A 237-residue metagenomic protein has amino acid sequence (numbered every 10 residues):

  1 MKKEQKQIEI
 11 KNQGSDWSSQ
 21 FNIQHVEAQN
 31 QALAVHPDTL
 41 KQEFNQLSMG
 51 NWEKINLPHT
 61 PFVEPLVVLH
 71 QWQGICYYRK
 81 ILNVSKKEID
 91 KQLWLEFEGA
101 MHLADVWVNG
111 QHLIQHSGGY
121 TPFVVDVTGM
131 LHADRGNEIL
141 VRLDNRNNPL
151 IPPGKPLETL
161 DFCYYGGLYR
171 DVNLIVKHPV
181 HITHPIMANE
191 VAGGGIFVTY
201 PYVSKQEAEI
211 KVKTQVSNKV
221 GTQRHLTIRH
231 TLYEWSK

Functional and structural regions predicted by a protein language model:
M1-V63, R142, R146-I151, G167-Y169 (+1 more regions): Accessory carbohydrate-binding/adhesion or oligomerization-edge regions at the termini of glycan-active proteins
K3-Q5, G110, I228: Intrinsically disordered, low-complexity regions enriched for glutamine and histidine
K11-N12, Q20-Q24, V68-G193, N218-V220 (+1 more regions): Accessory beta-strand-rich segments of carbohydrate-active enzymes
T183-H184, I196, K211, L226: Active-site region of glycoside hydrolase catalytic domains
I196-V216: Contiguous beta-strand segments within globular domains
Q223-T231: Short flexible loop/turn segments that cap and initiate beta-strands
